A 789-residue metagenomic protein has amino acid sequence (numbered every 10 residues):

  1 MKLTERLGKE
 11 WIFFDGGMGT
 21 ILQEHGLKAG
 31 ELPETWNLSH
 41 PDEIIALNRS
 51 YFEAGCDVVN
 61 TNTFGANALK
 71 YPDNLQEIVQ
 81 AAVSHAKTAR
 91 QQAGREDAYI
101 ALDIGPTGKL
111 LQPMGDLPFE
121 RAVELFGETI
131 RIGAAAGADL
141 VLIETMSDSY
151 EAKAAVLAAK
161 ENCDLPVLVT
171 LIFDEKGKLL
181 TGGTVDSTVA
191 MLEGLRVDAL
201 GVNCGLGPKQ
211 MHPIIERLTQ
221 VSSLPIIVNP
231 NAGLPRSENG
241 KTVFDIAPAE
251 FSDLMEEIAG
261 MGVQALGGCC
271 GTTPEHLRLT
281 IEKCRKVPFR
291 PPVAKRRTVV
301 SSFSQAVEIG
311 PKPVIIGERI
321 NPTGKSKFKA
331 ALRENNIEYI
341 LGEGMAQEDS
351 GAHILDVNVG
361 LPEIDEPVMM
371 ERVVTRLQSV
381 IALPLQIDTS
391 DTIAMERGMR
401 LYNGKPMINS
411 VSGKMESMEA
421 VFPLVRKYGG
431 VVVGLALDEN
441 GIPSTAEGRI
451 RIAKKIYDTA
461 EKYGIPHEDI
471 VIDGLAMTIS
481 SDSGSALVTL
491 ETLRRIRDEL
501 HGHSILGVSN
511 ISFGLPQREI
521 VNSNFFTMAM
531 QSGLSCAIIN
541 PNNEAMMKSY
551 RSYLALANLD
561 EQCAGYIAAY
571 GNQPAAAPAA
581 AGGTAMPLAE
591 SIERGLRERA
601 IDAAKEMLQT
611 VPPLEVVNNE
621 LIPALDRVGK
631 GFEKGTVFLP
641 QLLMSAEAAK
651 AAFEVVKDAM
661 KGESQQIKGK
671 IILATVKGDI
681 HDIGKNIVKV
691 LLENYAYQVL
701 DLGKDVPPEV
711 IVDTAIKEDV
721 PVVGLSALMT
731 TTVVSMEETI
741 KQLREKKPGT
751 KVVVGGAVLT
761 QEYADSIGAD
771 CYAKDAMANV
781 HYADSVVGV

Functional and structural regions predicted by a protein language model:
M1-D473, M477-V789: Domain-level signal for soluble alpha/beta catalytic cores
